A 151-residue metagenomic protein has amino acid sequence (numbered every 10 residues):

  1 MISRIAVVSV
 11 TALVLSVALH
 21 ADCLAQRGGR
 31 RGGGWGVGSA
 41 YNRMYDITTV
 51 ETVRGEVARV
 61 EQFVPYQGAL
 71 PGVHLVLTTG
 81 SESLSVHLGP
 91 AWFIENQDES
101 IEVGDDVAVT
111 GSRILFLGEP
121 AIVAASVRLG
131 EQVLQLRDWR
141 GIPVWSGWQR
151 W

Functional and structural regions predicted by a protein language model:
V8-A18: Bacterial N-terminal signal peptides
G29-T52: Short boundary/loop segments of OB/S1/cold-shock single-stranded nucleic-acid-binding domains
T49-A69: Structural detector for short beta-strands of small beta-barrel domains
R54-V57, G104-S112: OB-fold and OB-like beta-barrel modules that bind single-stranded nucleic acids
Y66-L88: OB-fold (S1/OB) nucleic-acid-binding surfaces
F93-V109: Short nucleic-acid-contacting surface segments enriched for D/E, G, S/T with interspersed K/R
I114-P143: OB-fold/S1-family single-stranded nucleic acid-binding modules
